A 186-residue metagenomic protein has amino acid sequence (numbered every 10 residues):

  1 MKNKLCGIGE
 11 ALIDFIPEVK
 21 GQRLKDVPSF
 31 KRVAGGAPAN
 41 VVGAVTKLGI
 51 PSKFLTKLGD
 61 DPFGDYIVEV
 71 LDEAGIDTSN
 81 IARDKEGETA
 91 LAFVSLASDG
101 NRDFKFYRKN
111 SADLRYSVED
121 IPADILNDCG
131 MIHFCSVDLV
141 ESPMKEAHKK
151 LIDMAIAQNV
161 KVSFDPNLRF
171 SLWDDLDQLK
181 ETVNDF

Functional and structural regions predicted by a protein language model:
M1-C6, N101-F186: Ribokinase/PfkB-type carbohydrate-kinase core domain
M1-D77: Glycine-rich phosphate/adenosyl-contacting loop at the front of the ribokinase-like
A11-E18, D99, A112, D138: Active-site/binding-pocket entry motifs
I16-E18, L24, V42-A44, S98 (+2 more regions): Short, flexible segments with low predicted structural confidence
E18, Q22-L24, D65, D84 (+6 more regions): A generic "cationic amphipathic patch" detector
K25-D26, R32, A90, L126 (+2 more regions): Generic hydrophobic-segment detector
V27-P28, I67, F93, D177 (+1 more regions): A generic membrane alpha-helix/interface feature
P51-F134: Conserved N-terminal subdomain of the carbohydrate kinase-like
